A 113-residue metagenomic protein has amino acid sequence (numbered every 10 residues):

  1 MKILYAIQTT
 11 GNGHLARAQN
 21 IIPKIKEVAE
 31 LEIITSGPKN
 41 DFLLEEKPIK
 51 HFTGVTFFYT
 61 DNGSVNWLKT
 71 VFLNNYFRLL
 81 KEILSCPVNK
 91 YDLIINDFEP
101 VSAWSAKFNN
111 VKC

Functional and structural regions predicted by a protein language model:
M1-K2: Nucleotide donor/acceptor-binding cores
Y5-T9, L31-L79: Conserved nucleotide-sugar phosphate-binding/catalytic loop shared by glycosyltransferases and other
A6-Q19: A short, glycine/small-residue-rich beta-strand->loop->alpha-helix junction that serves as a flexible
I21-A29, F42: A short, Lys/Arg-enriched amphipathic alpha-helix followed by its capping loop at the start of a domain
K26-I33, N89: A generic structural motif
D41, I94-N109: An aromatic- and histidine-rich active-site surface loop
S64-V101: Conserved nucleotide-sugar donor-binding subdomain of glycosyltransferases
